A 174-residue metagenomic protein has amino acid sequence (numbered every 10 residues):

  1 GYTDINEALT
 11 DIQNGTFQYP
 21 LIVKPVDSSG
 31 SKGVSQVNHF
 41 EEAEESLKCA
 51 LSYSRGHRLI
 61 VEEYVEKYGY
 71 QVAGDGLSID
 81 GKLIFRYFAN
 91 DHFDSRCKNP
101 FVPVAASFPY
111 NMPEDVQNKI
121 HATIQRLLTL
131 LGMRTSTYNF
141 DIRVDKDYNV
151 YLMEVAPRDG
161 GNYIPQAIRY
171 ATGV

Functional and structural regions predicted by a protein language model:
G1-I60, P109-A122, R126: Active-site nucleotide/adenylate-binding loops and adjacent lid/helix of ATP-dependent enzymes
Q13, T129, Y170: Short polybasic/polar patches that bind polyanions
V23, M153, T172: Single, functionally critical "micro-switch" positions that shape active/binding sites and transmembrane helices
S28-S31, R158-D159, A171: Short glycine/serine/threonine-biased micro-segments
G33-S35, I164-A167: A short secondary-structure junction signal
A50-R58, V65-Y110, N118-L152, A156-I164: Phosphate-binding core of ATP-grasp and ATP-grasp-like enzymes
I168-V174: Gly/Ser/Thr-rich active-site loops/lids in small-molecule metabolic enzymes that frequently grip phosphoryl groups
